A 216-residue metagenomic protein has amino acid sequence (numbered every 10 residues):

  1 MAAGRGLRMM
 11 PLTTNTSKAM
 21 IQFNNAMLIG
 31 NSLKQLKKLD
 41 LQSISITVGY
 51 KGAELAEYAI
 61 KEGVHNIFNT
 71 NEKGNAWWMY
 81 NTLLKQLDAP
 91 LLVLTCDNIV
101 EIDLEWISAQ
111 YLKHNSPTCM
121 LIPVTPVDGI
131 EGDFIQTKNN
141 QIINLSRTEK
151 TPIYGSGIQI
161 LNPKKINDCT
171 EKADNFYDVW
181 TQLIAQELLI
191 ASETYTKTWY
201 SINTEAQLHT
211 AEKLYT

Functional and structural regions predicted by a protein language model:
M1-T14, L188: N-terminal nucleotide-binding beta1-loop-alpha1 segment
A2, V48, T95, I122-P123: Short beta-strand/turn micro-motifs composed of small residues that flank or help shape donor/cofactor-binding pockets
T16, K61-G63, K138: Short, structured coil segments at secondary-structure junctions
Q22, A26-W106, E171, T204: Conserved N-terminal catalytic core of the sugar/cofactor nucleotidyltransferase
Q42-I44, P90, P117-T118, I160 (+1 more regions): Residues at the starts of beta-strands that form the adenosine-phosphate
L92, I99, S108-L112, P126-V127 (+1 more regions): Catalytic-core segments of class I nucleotidyltransferases/pyrophosphorylases that form NMP-activated intermediates
H114-V124: A short, conserved acidic/glycine-rich loop-to-beta-strand motif that forms the donor nucleotide-sugar/metal
E131-I142: Conserved catalytic core of nucleotide-sugar-dependent glycosyltransferases
